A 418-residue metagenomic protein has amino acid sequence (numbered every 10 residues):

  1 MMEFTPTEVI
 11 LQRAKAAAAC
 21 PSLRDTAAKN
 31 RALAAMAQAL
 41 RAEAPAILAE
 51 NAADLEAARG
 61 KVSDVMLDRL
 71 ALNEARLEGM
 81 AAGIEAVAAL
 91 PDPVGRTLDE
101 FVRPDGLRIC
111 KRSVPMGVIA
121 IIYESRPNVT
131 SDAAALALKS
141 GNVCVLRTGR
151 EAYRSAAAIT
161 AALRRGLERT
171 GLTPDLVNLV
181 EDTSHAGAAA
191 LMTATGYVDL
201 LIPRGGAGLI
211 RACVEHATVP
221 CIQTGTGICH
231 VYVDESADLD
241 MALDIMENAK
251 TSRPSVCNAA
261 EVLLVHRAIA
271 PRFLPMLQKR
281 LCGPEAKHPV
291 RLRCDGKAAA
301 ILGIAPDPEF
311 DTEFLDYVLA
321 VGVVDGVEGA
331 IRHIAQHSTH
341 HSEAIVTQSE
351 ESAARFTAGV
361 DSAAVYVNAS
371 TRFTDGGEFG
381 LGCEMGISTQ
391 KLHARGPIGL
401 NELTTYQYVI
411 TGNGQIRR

Functional and structural regions predicted by a protein language model:
M1-I109, L136: N-terminal Rossmann-like NAD(P)+-binding subdomain of aldehyde/semialdehyde dehydrogenases
F4-T5, E124-V143, A162, R169 (+2 more regions): ALDH superfamily catalytic-core signature
A17-R24, A39-E43, E50, D54 (+16 more regions): Change "in soluble alpha/beta enzymes" to "in soluble alpha/beta proteins
S22-L23, E235, V323, V346: A structural signal for short, well-ordered beta-strand elements
T26-N30, V94, T170-V177, R253-A259 (+5 more regions): Flexible, glycine/charged-enriched surface loops at secondary-structure junctions
A89, T97-D240: Rossmann-like NAD(P) dinucleotide-binding subdomain of oxidoreductase/dehydrogenase enzymes
P306-R418: Conserved C-terminal structural/oligomerization subdomain of aldehyde/semialdehyde dehydrogenase
